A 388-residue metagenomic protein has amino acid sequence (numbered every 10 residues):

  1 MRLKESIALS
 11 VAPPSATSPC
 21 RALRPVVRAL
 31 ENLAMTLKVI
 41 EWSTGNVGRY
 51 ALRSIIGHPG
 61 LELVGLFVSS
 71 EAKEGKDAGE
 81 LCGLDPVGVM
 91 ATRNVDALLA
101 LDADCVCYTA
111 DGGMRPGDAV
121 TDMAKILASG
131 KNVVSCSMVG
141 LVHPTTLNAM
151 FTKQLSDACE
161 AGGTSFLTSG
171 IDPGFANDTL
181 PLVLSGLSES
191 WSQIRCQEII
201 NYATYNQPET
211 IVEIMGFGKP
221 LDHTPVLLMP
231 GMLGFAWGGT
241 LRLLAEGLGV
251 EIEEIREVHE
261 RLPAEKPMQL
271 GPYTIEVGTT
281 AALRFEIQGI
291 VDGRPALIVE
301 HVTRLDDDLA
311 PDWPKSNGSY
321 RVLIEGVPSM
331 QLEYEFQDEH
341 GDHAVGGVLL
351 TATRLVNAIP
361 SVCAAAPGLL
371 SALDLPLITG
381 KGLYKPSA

Functional and structural regions predicted by a protein language model:
I7, A12, L23-S129, G249 (+1 more regions): N-terminal glycine-/serine-/threonine-rich beta1-alpha1-beta2 phosphate-ribose binding loop of Rossmann-like
W42, N46, Y50, L101 (+9 more regions): Conserved active-site and cofactor/substrate-binding residues in soluble primary-metabolism enzymes
W42, S185-D312, S316-V322, V345 (+1 more regions): Active-site-lining helix/loop region of Rossmann-like oxidoreductase modules
N132-V134: A short hydrophobic/small-residue beta-strand
M138-G163: Rossmann-fold NAD(P)-binding glycine/threonine-rich loop
F175-G186: Alpha-helical support elements that line or immediately flank enzyme active sites and cofactor-binding pockets
D307-P311, K315-A388: C-terminal helical cap and adjacent loop that interface with cofactors, partners, or active-site loops
